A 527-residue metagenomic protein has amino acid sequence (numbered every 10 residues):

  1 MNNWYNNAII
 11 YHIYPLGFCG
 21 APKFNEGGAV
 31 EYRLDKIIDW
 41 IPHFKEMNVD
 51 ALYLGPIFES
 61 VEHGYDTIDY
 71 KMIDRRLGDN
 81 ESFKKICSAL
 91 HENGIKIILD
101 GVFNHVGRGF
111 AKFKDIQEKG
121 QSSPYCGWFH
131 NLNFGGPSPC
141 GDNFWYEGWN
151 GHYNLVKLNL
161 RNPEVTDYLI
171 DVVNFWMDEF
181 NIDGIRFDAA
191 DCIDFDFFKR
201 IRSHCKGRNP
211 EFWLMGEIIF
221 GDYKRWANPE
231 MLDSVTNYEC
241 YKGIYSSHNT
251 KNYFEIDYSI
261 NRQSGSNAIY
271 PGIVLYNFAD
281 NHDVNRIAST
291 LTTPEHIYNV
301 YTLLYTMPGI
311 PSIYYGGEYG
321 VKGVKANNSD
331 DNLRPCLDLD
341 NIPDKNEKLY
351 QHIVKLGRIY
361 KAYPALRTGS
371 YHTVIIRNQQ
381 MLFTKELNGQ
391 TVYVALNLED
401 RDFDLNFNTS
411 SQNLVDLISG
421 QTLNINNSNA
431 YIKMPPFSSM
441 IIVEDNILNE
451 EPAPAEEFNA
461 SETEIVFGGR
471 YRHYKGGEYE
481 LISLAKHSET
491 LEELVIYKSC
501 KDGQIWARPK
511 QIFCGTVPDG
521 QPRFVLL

Functional and structural regions predicted by a protein language model:
M1-A51, E59, A89-L90, G317-E457: Carbohydrate-interacting/catalytic domains
N3-I9, Y14-D50, I57-E179, I201-G207 (+1 more regions): Substrate-binding/active-site clefts of carbohydrate-active enzymes
I9-H12, L52-L54, I97-L99, I185 (+4 more regions): Hydrophobic faces of well-ordered beta-strands that scaffold small-molecule active sites in alpha/beta enzyme cores
I13, F44, L54, Y70 (+12 more regions): Conserved, mostly hydrophobic/aromatic
Q117, D188-Y270, K322-K355, P364 (+2 more regions): Active-site-proximal helices and loops of the catalytic beta/alpha 8
P229, I273-Y276, D280-E295, Y301-K345: Aromatic/acidic polysaccharide-binding cleft in carbohydrate-active enzymes
G477-K486: Short beta-strand-centered aromatic/proline hotspots
I505-L527: Intrinsically disordered, low-complexity, charged/polar segments
